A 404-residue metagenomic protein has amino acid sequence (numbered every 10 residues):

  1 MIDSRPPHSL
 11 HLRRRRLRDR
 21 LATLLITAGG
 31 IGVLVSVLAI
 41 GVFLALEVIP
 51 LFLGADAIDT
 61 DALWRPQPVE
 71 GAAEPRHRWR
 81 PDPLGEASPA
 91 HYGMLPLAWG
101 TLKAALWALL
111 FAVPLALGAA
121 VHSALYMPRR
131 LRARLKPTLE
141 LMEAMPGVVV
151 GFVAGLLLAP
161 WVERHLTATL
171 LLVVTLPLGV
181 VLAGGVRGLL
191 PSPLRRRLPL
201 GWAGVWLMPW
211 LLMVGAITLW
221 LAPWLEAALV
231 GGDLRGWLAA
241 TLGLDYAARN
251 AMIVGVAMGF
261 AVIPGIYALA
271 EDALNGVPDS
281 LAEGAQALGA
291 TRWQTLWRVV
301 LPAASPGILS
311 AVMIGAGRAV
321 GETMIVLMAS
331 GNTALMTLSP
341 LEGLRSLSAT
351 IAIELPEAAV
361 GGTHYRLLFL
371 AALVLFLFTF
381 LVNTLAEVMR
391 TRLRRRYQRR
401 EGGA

Functional and structural regions predicted by a protein language model:
M1-G30, A57-G85, V180-L212, R235 (+1 more regions): Transmembrane alpha-helical segments of polytopic membrane transport and secretion proteins
P6-L25, I49-L110, M127-R129, A133 (+3 more regions): Periplasmic/extracellular loop-to-transmembrane helix junction in inner-membrane transport proteins
A73, G85, W237-L244, A251 (+1 more regions): Interhelical loop and adjacent transmembrane-helix boundary motif in polytopic membrane transport permeases
H91-A105, A159-V180, R197-G265: Loop-to-helix entry region at the N-terminal start of transmembrane alpha-helices in multi-pass membrane transporters
A108-L139, L182-L194, A386-R395: Transmembrane-helix boundary motif in ABC transporter permease subunits
L182-L194, W220-E226, E271-N275, D279 (+3 more regions): C-terminal transmembrane helix and the adjacent membrane-cytosol boundary/short C-terminal tail of inner/organellar
I266-L269, V277, R292-M328: Transmembrane alpha-helices
